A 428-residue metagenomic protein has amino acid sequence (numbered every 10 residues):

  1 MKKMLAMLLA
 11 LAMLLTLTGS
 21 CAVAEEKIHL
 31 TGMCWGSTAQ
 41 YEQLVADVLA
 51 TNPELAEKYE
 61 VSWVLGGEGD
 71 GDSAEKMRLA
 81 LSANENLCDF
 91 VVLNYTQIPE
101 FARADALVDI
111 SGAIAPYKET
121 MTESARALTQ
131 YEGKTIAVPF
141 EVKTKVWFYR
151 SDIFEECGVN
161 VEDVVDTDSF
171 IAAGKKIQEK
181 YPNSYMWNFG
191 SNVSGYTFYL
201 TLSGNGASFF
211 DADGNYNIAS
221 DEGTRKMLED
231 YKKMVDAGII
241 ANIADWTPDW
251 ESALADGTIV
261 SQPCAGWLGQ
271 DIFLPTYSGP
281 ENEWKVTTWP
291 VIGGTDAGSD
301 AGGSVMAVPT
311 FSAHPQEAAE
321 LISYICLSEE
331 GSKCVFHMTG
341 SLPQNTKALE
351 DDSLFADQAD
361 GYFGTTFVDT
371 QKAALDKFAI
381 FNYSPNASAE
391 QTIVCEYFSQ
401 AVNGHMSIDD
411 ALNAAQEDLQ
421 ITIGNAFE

Functional and structural regions predicted by a protein language model:
A6, L17-R103, G293, E317 (+5 more regions): Conserved N-terminal structural module of periplasmic/extracytoplasmic solute-binding proteins
G36-A39, L107, E251, Q270 (+2 more regions): Mature extracytoplasmic/periplasmic domains
E42, G69-D109, E119-A137, F148 (+4 more regions): Pocket-flanking alpha-helical
L93-V146, D168-I171, T201, E281-P290 (+2 more regions): Hinge/lid segment of periplasmic solute-binding proteins
E132-F140, K145, S169-N217, G223 (+1 more regions): Extracytoplasmic/periplasmic solute-binding protein
G174-K176, G214-A244, W289: Glycine-centered hinge/linker elements that transmit conformational signals in sensory and ligand-binding systems
E283-A307: Periplasmic-binding protein-like
D300, G364-D418: C-terminal capping/gating helix-and-loop segments adjacent to ligand/active sites or protein-protein/ligand interfaces
